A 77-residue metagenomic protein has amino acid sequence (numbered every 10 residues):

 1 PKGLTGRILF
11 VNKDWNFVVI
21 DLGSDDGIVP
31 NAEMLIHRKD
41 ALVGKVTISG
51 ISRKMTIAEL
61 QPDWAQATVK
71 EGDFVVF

Functional and structural regions predicted by a protein language model:
P1-F77: Surface-exposed, polar/charged interaction patches used for macromolecular assembly or partner binding
